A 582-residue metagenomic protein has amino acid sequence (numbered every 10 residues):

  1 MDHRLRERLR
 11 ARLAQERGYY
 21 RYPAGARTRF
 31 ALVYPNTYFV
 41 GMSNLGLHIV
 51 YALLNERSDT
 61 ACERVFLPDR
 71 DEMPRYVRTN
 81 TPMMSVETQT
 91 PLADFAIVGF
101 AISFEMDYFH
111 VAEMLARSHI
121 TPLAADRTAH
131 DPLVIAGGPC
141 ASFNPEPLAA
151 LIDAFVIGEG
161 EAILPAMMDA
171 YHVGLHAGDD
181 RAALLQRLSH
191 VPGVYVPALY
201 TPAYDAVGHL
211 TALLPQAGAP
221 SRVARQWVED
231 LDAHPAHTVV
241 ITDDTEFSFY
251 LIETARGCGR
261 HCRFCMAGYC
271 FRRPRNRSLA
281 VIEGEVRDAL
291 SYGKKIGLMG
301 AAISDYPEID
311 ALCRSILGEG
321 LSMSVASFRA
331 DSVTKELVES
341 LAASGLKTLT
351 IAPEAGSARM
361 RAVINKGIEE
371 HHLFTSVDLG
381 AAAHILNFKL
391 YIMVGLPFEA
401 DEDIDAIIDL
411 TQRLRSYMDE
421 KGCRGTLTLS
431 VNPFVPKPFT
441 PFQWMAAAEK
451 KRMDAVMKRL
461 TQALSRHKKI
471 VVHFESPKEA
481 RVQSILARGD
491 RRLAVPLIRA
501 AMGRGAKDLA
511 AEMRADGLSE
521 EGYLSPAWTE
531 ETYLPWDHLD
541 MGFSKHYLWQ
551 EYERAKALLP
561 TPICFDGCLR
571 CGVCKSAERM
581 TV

Functional and structural regions predicted by a protein language model:
M1-A26, F30-L32, A463-V582: Radical SAM enzyme core and accessory elements
D2-A31, Y38-F39, P197, A203-L251 (+2 more regions): N-terminal [4Fe-4S]-dependent radical SAM core
F30-N36, L54, T238-M266, K347 (+1 more regions): N-terminal pre-triad scaffold of radical SAM enzymes
L32-V33, T37, V286-K389, M393-T426: Conserved SAM/AdoMet-binding glycine-rich loop
L47-I49, L115, A150-I152, Y171-V173 (+7 more regions): Short secondary-structure boundary/capping segments
L67-L214, P438-D490, L497-A506: Glycine-rich beta-alpha loop elements in corrinoid/cobalamin-binding modules across cobalamin-dependent enzymes
R70-D71, T201-D205, P307, E336-L337 (+6 more regions): Flexible glycine/acidic-rich beta-alpha junction loops that bind and position SAM and/or redox cofactors in anaerobic
D244-L279, R570-V582: Canonical Radical SAM [4Fe-4S] cluster-binding loop centered on the CxxxCxxC motif and its immediate flanking residues
